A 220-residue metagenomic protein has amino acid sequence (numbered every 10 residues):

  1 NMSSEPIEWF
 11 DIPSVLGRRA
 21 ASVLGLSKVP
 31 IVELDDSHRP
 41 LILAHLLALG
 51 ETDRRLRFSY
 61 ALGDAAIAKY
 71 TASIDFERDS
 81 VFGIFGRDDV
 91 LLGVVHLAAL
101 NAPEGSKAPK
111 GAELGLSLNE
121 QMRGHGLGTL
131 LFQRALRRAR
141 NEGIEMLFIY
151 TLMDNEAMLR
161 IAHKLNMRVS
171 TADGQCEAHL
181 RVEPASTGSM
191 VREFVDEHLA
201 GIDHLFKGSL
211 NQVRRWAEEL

Functional and structural regions predicted by a protein language model:
N1-K28, L116, Y150-T151, E156-L220: Terminal substrate-recognition subdomain of acyl/acetyltransferases
V29-L41: A short beta-loop-alpha structural element at the N-terminal edge of CoA-dependent acyl/N-acetyltransferase catalytic
A44-Y60: Helix-loop element at the rim of GNAT/NAT acetyltransferase active sites that forms part of the acceptor-substrate
L56-K110, N119: Acetyl-CoA-dependent GNAT
R57, F148-I149: Short catalytic-loop micro-motif centered on adjacent basic/acidic residues
F85, E113-R123, L152: A short, internal acetyl-CoA/4′-phosphopantetheine-binding micro-motif in the GNAT/acyltransferase core
L118, G124-N141, M146, E156-K164: Conserved acetyl-CoA-binding loop-helix of GNAT-fold acetyltransferases
